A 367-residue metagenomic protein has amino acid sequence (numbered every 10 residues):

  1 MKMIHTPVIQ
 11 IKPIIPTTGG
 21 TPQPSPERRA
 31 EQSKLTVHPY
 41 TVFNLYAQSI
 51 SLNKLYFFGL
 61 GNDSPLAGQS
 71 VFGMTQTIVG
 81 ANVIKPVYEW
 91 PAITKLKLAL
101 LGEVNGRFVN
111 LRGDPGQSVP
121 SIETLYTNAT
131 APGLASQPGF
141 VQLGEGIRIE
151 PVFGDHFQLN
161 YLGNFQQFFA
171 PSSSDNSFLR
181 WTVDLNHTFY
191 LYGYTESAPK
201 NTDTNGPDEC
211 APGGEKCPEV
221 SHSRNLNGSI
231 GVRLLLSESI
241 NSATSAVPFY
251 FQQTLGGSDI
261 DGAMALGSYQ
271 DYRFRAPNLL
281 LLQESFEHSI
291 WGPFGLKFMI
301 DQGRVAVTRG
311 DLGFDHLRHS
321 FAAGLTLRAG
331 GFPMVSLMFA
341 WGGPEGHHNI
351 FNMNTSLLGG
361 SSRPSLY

Functional and structural regions predicted by a protein language model:
M1-R148, N160-Y161, L255-M264, Y272-P277 (+2 more regions): Gram-negative/organellar outer-membrane beta-barrel architecture
G19, V37-P39, E89-L96, F153-F157 (+4 more regions): Short coil turns and loop connectors of transmembrane beta-barrels in diderm outer membranes and organellar homologs
G73, Q137, S177, D315-L317: A generic structural micro-feature
Q117-W291, L296-Q302, A306, F351-S356 (+1 more regions): C-terminal outer-membrane beta-barrel translocator/porin domains of Gram-negative envelope proteins and their
W291, G303-V307, G330, G342-E345: Short Gly/Pro-enriched loop/turn and capping motifs at secondary-structure junctions
D311-L325, S336: A short alpha/beta connector and helix-capping loop motif
R328, P333-M334: Metal-dependent nuclease catalytic cores in nucleic-acid-processing enzymes, especially RNase H-like/related
